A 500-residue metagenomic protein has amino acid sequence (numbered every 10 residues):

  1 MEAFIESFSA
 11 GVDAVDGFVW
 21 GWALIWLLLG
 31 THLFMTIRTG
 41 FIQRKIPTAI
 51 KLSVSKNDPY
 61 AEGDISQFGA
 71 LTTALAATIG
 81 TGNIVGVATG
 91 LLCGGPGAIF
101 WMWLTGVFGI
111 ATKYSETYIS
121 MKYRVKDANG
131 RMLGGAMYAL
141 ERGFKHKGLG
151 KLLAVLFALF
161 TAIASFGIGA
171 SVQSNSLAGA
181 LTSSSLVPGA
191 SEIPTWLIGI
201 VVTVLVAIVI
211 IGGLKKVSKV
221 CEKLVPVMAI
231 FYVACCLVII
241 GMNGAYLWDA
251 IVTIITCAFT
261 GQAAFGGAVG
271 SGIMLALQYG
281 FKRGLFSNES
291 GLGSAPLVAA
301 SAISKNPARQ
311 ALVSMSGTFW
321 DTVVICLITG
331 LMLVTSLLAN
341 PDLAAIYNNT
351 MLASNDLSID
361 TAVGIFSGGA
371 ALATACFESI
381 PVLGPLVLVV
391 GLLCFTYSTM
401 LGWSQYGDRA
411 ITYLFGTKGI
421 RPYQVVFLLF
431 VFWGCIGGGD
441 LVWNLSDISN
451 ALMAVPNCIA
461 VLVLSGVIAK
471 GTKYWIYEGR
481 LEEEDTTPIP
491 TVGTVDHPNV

Functional and structural regions predicted by a protein language model:
M1-T81, L91-A98, G109, F432 (+2 more regions): N-terminal alpha-helical transmembrane segments of multi-pass membrane transport and channel/translocase proteins
L27-F34, F41-K51, S174-L181, P194-I255 (+4 more regions): Membrane-interface loop-to-helix entry segments
T31-T36, T105-G130, M137, E141-N175 (+2 more regions): Helix-loop-helix module between adjacent transmembrane segments
F41-Q67, T89-L91, G95-I99, W103 (+5 more regions): Flexible loop linkers connecting adjacent transmembrane helices in multi-pass alpha-helical membrane transporters
Y60-C93, I119-G143, L156-A162, G270-F319: Alpha-helical membrane segments and immediately flanking helix-loop junctions that form or couple to the substrate/ion
F108-E116, G199-L214, V225-A245, R283 (+2 more regions): Selective recognition of specific alpha-helical transmembrane segments in multi-pass small-molecule
E116-R124, A128, L237-T253, A264-A268 (+3 more regions): Extracellular/periplasmic helix-exit of transmembrane alpha-helices
K145-L153, V389-W433, V467-V500: C-terminal membrane-solvent junction of multi-pass transporters and transport-like membrane proteins
